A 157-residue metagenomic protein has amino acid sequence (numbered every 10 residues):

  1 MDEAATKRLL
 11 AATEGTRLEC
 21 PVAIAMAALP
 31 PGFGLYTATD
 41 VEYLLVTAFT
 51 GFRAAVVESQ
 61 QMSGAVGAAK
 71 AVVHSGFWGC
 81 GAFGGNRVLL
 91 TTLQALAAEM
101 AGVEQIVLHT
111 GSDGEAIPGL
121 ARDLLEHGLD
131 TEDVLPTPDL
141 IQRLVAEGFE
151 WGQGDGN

Functional and structural regions predicted by a protein language model:
M1-N157: Macrodomain-like recognition of ADP-ribose-binding/processing modules
